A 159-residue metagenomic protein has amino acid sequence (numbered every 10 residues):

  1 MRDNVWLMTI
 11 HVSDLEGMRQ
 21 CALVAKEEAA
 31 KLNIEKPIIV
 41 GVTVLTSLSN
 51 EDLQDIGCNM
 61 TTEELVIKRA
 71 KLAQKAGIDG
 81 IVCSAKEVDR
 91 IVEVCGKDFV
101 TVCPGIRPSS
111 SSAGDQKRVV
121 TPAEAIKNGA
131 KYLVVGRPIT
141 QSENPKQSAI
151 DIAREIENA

Functional and structural regions predicted by a protein language model:
M1-D79, S84-E87, V94-D98, R107-S111: Conserved anion-binding
R2-W6, T101-I106, S148-A159: Short, structured secondary-structure boundary patches
M8, A73, I91, A125 (+2 more regions): Conserved, mostly hydrophobic/aromatic
M18-E28, I126, I139-A159: C-terminal helical cap(s) of enzyme catalytic domains, especially alpha/beta-barrels
M60, E64, Q116-V120, E143: Residues at secondary-structure transition points
K68-K71, V120-A123, K127, Q147: A broad detector of short, well-ordered amphipathic alpha-helices that serve as recognition/interaction surfaces
C83-V134: A C-terminal functional module that forms or caps the active site or interfaces directly with catalytic machinery
